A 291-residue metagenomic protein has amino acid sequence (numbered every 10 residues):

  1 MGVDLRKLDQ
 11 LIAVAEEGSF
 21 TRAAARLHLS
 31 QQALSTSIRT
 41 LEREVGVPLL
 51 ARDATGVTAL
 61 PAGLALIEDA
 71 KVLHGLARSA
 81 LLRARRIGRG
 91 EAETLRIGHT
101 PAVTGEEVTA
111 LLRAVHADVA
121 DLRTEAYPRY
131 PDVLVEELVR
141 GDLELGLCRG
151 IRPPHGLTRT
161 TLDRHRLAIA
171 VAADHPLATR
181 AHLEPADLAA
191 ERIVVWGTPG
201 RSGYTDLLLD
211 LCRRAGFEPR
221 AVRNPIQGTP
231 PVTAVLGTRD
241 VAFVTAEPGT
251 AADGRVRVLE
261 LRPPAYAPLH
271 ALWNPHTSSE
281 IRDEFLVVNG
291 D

Functional and structural regions predicted by a protein language model:
V14-S30: Short helix-boundary/capping micro-motifs
E42-A59, L64: A short LG(V/I)-centered, amphipathic sequence patch enriched for acidic residue(s) preceding the LG motif
E44-V45, L66-G88: Alpha-helical linker/hinge and terminal dimerization helices associated with HTH transcriptional regulators
A92-P154: Central regulatory/effector-binding core of bacterial HTH transcription factors
H155-T160, H165, N224-P225, T229-T277: Beta-alpha-beta core module
R159-L167, V171-I193, R282-D283: Flexible hinge/capping segments at coil-to-helix
A181, R192-A215, S279-R282: Secondary-structure junction motif
